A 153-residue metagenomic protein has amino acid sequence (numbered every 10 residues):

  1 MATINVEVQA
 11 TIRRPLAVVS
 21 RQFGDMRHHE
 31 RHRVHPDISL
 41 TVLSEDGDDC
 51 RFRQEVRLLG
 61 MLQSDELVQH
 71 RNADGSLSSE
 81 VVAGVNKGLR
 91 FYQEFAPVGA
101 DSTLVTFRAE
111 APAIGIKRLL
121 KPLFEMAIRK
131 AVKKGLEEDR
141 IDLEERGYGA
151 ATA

Functional and structural regions predicted by a protein language model:
M1-D49, A153: Hydrophobic ligand-binding cavity/cleft-lining segments
T3-T11, D49-R51, S64, S76 (+2 more regions): Intrinsic-disorder/low-complexity, polar/charged segments enriched in Ser/Thr/Lys/Arg/Asp/Glu/Gln
V8-A10, S64-R71, V81, R90-P97: Hydrophobic/aromatic beta-strand elements that line small-molecule binding cavities or substrate pockets in beta-rich
I12, V56, A109-A111: Hydrophobic beta-strand positions in extracellular immunoglobulin-like domains
R13-A17, S44-D48, H70-G75, E94-L104: A short, structured loop/turn motif at beta-sheet edges
R27-E30, L40-A83, E138-A153: Glycine-rich portal/gate segments that line the openings of hydrophobic small-molecule binding cavities
V81-K134: Beta-strand/loop substructures that line and gate deep hydrophobic ligand-binding cavities in soluble
